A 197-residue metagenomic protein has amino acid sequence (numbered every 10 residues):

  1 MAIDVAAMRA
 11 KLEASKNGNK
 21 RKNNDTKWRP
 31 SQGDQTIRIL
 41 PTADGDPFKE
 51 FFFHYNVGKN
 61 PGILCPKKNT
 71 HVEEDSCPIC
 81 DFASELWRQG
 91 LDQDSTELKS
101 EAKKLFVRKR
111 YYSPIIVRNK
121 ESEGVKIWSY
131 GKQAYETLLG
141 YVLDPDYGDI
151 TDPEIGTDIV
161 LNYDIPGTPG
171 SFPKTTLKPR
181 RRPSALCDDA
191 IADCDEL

Functional and structural regions predicted by a protein language model:
M1-G148: OB-fold ssDNA-binding interfaces and closely related basic DNA-contact patches used across DNA replication/repair
R118-L197: Compact mixed alphabeta submodule
